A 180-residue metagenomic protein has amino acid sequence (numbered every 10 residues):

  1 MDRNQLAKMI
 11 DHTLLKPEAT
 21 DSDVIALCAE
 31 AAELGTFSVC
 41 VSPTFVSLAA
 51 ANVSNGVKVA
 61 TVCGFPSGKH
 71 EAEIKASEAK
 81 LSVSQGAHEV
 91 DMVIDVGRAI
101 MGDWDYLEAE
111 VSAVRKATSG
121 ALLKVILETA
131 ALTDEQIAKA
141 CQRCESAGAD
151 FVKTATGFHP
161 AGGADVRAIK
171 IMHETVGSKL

Functional and structural regions predicted by a protein language model:
M1-L34, T44-L180: Alpha/beta enzyme core
S38-V41: Short, hydrophobic beta-strand segments that form beta-sheet elements in well-ordered domains
